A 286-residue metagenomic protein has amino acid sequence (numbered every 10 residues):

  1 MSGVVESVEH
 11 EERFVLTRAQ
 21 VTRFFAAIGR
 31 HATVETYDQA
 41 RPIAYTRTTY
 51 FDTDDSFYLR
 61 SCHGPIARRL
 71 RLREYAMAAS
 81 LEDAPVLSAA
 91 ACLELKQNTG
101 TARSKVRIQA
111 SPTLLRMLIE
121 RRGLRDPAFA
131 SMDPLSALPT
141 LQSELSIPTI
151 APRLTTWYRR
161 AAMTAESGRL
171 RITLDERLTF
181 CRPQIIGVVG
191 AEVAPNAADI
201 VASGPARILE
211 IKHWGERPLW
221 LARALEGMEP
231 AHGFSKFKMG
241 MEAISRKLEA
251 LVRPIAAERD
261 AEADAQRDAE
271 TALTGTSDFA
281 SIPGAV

Functional and structural regions predicted by a protein language model:
M1-V286: Phosphate-end processing signature that detects enzymes handling 5′-triphosphorylated RNA and polyphosphate
